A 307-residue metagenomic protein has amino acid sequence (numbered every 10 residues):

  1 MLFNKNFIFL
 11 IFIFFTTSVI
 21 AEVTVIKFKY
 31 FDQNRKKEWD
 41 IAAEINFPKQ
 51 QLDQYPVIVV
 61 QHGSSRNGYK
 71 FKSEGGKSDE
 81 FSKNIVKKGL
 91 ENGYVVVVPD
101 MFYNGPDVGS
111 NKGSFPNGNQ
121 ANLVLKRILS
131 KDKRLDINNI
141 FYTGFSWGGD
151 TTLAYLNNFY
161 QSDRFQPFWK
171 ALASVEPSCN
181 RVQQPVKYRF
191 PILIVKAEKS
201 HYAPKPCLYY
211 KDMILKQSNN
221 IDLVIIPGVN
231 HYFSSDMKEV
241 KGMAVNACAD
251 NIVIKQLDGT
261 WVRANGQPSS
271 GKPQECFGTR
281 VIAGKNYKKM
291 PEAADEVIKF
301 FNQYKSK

Functional and structural regions predicted by a protein language model:
E22-D53: N-terminal cap/lid segment of alpha/beta-hydrolase-fold proteins
Q51-Y55, V60-P106, S200-P204: Short substrate-entry loop that stabilizes the transition state in hydrolases
F81, N111-K133, A154: Alpha/beta-hydrolase active-site loop
R134-S146: Alpha/beta-hydrolase fold nucleophile elbow
G149-D163: Short glycine-enriched nucleophile-adjacent loop and the immediately C-terminal alpha-helix near the catalytic center
D163-C179: A conserved short beta-strand
Y188, I194-K196: Short beta-strand/loop motif that positions the catalytic acidic residue of the alpha/beta-hydrolase fold
N220-K307: C-terminal catalytic histidine-bearing segment of alpha/beta-hydrolase fold enzymes
